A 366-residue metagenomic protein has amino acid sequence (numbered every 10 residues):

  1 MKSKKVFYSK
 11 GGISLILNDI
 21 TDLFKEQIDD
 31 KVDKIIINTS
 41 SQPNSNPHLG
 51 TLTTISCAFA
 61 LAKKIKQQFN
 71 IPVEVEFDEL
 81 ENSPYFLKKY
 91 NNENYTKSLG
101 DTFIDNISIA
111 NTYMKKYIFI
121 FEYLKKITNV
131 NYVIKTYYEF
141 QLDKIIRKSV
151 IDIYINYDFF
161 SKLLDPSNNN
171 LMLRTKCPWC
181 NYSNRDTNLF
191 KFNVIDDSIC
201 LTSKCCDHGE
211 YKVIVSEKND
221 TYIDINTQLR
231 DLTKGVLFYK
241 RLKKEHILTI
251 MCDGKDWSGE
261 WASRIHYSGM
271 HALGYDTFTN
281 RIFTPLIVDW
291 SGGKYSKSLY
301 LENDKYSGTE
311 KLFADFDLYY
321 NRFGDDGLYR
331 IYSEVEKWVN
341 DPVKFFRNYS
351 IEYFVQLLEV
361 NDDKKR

Functional and structural regions predicted by a protein language model:
M1-F159, R230, G259-F278, N321-R366: N-terminal Rossmann-like or analogous alpha/beta NTP/dinucleotide-binding catalytic cores that position adenine
Q67-N70, D165-S167, A314-Y319: Short C-terminal domain-edge/linker segments immediately following a structured domain
V130, K135-T309: Active-site cores that bind ATP or allylic diphosphates and position pyrophosphate for catalysis
S298-E336: A hydrophobic, small-residue-rich beta->alpha segment in the mid-to-C-terminal subdomain of diverse proteins
